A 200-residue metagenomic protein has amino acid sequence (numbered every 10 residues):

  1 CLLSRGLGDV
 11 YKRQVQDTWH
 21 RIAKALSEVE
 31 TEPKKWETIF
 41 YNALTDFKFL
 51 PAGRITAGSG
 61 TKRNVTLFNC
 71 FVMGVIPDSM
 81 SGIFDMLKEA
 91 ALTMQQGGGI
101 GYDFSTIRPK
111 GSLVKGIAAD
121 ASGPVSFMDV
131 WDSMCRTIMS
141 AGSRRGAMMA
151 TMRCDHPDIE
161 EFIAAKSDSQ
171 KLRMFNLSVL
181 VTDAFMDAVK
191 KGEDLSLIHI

Functional and structural regions predicted by a protein language model:
C1-Y11, I198-H199: Single conserved hydrophobic/aromatic residue that forms the stacking wall/gate of nucleotide- or nucleobase-binding
S4, R13-S27: Cofactor-/ligand-binding subdomain signature composed of acidic, glycine-rich, tryptophan-containing flexible loops
R21-V75, M80, V181-L197: Accessory "access/gating" subregions that flank catalytic or transport cores
F68-I198: Active-site cavity-forming subdomains of large catalytic enzyme subunits
